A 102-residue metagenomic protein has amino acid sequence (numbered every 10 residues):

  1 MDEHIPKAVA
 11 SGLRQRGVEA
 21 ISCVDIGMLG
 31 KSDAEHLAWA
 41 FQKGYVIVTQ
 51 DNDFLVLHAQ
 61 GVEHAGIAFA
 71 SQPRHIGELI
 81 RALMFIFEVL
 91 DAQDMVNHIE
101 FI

Functional and structural regions predicted by a protein language model:
M1-D2, T49, S71: Small/polar loops that bind or transfer phosphate-bearing groups
M1-K43: N-terminal first-folded block
P6-K7, F54-L55, I76: Alpha-helix N-cap/helix-start and coil->helix boundary motif
A10-S11, L57-A59, L79: Short glycine-/acidic-enriched loop or helix-start segments at secondary-structure transitions that form or flank
D33, F41-H58: Acidic, metal-binding active-site segment of PIN/NYN-like and related structure-specific nucleases
H58-G66: Ligand-binding "clamshell"
A65-I102: C-terminal structural segments of small proteins and small subunits
